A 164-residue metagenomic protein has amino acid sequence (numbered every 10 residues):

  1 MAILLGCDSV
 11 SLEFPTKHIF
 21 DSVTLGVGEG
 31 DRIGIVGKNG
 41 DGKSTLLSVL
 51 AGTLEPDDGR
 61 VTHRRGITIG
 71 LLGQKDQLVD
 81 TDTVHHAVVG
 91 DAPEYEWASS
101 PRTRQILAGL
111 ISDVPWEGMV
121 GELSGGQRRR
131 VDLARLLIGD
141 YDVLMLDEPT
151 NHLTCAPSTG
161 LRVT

Functional and structural regions predicted by a protein language model:
M1-T164: ABC ATP-binding cassette signature C-motif
